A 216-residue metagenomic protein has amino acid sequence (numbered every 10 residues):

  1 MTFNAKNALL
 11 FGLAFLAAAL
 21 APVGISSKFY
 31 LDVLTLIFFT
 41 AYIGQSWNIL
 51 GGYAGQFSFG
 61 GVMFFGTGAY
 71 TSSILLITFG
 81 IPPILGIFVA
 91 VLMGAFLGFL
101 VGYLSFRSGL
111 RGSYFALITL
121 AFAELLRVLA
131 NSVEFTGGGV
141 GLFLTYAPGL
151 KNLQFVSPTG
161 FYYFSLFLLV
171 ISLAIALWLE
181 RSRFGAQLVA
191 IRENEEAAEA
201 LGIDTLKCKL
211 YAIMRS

Functional and structural regions predicted by a protein language model:
M1-S216: Transmembrane alpha-helices and adjacent helix-loop boundaries
